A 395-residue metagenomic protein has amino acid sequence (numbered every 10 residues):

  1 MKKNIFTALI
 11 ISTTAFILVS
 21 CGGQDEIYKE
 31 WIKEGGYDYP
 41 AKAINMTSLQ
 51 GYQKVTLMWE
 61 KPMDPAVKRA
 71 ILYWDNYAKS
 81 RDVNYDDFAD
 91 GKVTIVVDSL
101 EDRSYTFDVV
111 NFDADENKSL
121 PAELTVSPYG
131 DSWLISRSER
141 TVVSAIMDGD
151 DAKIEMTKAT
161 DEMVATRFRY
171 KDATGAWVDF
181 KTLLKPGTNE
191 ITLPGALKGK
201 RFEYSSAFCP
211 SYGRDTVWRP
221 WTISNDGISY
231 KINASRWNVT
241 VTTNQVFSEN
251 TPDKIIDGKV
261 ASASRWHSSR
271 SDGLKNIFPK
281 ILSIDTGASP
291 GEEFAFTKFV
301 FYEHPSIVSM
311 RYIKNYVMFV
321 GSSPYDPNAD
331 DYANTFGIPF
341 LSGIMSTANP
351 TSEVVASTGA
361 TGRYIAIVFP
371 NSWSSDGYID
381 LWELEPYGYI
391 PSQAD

Functional and structural regions predicted by a protein language model:
I17-S20: C-terminal motif of bacterial Sec signal peptides marking the signal peptidase cleavage site
G22-P65, L120-D161, V217-W237, Y387-S392: Pro/Thr/Ser/Gly-rich low-complexity, intrinsically disordered linker/stalk tracts
V55-T56, K61-K79, E155-F180, M310-N315: Solvent-exposed loop/turn segments flanking beta-strands in beta-repeat/beta-sandwich domains
R69-R103, A114, R169-G199, P339-M345: Recognizes extended acidic, P/S/T-rich segments that occur within or adjacent to Ig-like beta-sandwich modules
I95-L124, T192-N225: Beta-strand-rich modules
T222-G287, V308-M310, S392-D395: Disordered, acidic Ser/Thr/Pro-rich linker "stalks" and the adjacent N-terminal cap of the next globular domain
I277-F278, I307-D395: Trp- and acidic/polar-enriched beta-sheet ligand-binding modules for extracellular glycan and matrix recognition
E293-I307, I367: A short beta-strand element within beta-rich, extracytoplasmic domains of secreted/secretory-pathway proteins
